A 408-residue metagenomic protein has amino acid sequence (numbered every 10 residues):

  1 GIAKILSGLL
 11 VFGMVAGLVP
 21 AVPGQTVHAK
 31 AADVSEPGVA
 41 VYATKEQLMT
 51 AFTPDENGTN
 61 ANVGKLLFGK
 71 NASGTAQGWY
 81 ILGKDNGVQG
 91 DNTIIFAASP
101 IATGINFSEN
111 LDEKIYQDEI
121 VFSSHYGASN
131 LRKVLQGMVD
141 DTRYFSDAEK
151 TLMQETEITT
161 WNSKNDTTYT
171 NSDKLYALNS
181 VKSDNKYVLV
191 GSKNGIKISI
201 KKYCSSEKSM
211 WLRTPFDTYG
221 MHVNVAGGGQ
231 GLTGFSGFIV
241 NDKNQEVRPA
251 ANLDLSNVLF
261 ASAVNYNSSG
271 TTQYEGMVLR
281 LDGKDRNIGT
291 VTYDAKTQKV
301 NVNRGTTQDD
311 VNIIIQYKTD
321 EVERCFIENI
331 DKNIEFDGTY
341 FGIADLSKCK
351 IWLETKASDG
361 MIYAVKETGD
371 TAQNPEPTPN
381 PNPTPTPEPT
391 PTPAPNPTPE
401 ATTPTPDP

Functional and structural regions predicted by a protein language model:
G1-L9: Bacterial N-terminal signal peptides that target proteins for export
F12-T26: C-terminal segment of classical bacterial N-terminal signal peptides
Q25-D33: Ser/Thr/Pro/Gly-rich low-complexity linker/stalk segments immediately outside membranes or between
D33-T297, N301-D310, I314-C349, L353-A372: Collagenous Gly-X-Y triple-helix signature in extracellular proteins
T371-P408: Ser/Thr/Gly/Pro-rich low-complexity, disordered linker/stalk segments of secreted and cell-surface proteins
